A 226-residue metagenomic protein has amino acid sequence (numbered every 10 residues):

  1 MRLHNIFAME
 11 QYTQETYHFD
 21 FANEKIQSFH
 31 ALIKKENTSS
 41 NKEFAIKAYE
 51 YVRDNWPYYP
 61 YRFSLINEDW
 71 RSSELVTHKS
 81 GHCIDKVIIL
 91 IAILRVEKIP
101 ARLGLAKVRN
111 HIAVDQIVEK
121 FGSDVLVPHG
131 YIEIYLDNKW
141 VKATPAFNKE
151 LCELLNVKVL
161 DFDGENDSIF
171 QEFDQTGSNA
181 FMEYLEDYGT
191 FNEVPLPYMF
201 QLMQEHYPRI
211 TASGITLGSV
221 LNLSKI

Functional and structural regions predicted by a protein language model:
M1-R2: N-terminal secretory targeting signals
N5-A8, V108-I226: His-Asp-centered catalytic microenvironments across diverse enzyme cores, prominently the transglutaminase-like
A8-H78: Secondary-structure boundary elements
H30, V52, L94, A101-L103 (+1 more regions): Generic structural hydrophobic/aromatic packing signal, biased to beta-strands
Y49-G81, M199-I226: Long, low-complexity, intrinsically disordered polar/charged segments
D54-N55, V96-E97, Y135: Short hydrophobic alpha-helical module
P60-P128: Active-site neighborhood of thiol-dependent amide/isopeptide-bond enzymes
